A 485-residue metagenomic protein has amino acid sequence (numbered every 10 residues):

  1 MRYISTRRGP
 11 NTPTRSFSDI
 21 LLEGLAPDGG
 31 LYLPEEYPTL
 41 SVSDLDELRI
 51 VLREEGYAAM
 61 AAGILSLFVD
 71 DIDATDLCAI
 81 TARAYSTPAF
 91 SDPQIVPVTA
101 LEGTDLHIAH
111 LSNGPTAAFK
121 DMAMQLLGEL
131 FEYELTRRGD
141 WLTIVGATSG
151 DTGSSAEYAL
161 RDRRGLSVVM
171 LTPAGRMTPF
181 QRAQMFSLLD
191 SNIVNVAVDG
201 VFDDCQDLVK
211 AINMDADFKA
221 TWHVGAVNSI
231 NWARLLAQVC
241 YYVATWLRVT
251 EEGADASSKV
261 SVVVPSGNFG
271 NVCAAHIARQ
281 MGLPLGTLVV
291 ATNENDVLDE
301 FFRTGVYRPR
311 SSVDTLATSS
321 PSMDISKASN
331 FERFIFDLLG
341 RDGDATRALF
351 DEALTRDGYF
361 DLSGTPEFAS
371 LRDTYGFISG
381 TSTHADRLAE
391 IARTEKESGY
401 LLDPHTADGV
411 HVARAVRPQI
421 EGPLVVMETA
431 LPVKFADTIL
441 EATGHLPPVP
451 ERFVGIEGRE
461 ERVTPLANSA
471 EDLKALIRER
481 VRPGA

Functional and structural regions predicted by a protein language model:
M1-A485: PLP-dependent amino-acid enzyme catalytic core
